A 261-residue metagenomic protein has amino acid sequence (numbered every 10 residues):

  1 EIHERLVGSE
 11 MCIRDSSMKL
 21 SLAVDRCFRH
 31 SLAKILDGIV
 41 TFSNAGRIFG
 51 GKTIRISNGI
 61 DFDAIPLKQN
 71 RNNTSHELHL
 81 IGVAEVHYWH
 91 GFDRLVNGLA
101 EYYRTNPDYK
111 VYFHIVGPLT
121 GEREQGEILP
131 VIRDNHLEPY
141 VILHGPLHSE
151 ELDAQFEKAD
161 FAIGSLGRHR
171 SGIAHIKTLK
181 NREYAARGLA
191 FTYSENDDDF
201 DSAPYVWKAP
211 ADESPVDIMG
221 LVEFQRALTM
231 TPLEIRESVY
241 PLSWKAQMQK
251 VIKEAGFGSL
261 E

Functional and structural regions predicted by a protein language model:
E1-G8, C12-I13: Single conserved hydrophobic/aromatic residue that forms the stacking wall/gate of nucleotide- or nucleobase-binding
S17-I39: Membrane-proximal helix-turn-helix segments that form the acceptor-binding/catalytic region of lipid-linked
A45, G59: Carbohydrate-associated surface elements
F62-H79, Y102-D108: Nucleotide-sugar donor-binding and catalytic loop/hinge architecture of NDP-sugar-dependent glycosyltransferases
N72-H90, V96-L99, H114: Conserved donor-binding/catalytic core segment of Leloir-type glycosyltransferases
H90, E150-L152, A162-E183, T192-A203: Nucleotide-sugar-dependent
G117, Q125-D153: Nucleotide-activated donor-binding/catalytic signature segment of Leloir-type glycosyltransferases, i.e., the conserved
E213-E261: A charged, aromatic-enriched C-terminal amphipathic alpha-helix characteristic of glycosyltransferases across folds
